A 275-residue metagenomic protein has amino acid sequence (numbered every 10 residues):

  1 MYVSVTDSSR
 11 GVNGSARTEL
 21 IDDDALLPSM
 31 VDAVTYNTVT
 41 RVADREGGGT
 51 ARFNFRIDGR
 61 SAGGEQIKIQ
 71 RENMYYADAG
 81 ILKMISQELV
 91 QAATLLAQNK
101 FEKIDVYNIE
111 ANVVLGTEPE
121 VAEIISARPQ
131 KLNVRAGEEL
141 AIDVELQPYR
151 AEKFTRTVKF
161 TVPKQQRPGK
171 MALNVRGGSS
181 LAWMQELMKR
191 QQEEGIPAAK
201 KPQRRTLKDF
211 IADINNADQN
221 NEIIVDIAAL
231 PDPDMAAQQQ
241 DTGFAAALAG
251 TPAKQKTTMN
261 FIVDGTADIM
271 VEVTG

Functional and structural regions predicted by a protein language model:
M1-G275: Long, low-hydrophobicity ectodomains and other hydrophilic envelope-associated domains
